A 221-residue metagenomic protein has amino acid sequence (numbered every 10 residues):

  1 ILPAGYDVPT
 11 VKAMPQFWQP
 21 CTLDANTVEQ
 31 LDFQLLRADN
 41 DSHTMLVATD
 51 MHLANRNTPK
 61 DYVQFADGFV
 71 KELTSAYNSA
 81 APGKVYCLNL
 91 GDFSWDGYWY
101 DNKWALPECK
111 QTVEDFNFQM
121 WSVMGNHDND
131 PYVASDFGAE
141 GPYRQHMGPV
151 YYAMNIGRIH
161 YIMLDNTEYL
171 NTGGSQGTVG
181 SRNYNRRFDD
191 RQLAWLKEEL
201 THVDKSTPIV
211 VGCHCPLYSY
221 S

Functional and structural regions predicted by a protein language model:
D7-Y100: N-terminal active-site segment of His-dependent metallophosphoesterases
T10-P20, Y98-V203: Extended active-site neighborhood of metal-dependent phosphoesterases/phosphodiesterases
H43-N55, R158-T172, V210-G212: Active-site-proximal beta-strand elements of phosphoester/diester hydrolases
D50, C87, D92, G125 (+3 more regions): Divalent metal-coordination and catalytic microenvironments
H52, F93-S94, N126-N129, T167 (+1 more regions): Catalytic metal-binding/acid-base residues of hydrolase active sites
G83-V85, F118, S206-P208: Short coil/turn segments at beta-strand junctions that form active-site/ligand-binding loops
M124, S206-S221: Long, structured stretches of catalytic cores involved in phosphate-ester chemistry, encompassing
